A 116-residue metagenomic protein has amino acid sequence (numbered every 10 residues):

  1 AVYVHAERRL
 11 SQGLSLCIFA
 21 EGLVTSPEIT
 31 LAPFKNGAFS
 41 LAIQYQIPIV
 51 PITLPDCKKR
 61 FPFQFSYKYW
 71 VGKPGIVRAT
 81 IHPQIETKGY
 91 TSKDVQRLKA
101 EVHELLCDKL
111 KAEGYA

Functional and structural regions predicted by a protein language model:
S11-C17, L23-R97: A cross-family acyltransferase "interaction/gating" segment
K93-A116: Membrane-interfacial terminal anchoring regions of lipid-handling membrane enzymes
